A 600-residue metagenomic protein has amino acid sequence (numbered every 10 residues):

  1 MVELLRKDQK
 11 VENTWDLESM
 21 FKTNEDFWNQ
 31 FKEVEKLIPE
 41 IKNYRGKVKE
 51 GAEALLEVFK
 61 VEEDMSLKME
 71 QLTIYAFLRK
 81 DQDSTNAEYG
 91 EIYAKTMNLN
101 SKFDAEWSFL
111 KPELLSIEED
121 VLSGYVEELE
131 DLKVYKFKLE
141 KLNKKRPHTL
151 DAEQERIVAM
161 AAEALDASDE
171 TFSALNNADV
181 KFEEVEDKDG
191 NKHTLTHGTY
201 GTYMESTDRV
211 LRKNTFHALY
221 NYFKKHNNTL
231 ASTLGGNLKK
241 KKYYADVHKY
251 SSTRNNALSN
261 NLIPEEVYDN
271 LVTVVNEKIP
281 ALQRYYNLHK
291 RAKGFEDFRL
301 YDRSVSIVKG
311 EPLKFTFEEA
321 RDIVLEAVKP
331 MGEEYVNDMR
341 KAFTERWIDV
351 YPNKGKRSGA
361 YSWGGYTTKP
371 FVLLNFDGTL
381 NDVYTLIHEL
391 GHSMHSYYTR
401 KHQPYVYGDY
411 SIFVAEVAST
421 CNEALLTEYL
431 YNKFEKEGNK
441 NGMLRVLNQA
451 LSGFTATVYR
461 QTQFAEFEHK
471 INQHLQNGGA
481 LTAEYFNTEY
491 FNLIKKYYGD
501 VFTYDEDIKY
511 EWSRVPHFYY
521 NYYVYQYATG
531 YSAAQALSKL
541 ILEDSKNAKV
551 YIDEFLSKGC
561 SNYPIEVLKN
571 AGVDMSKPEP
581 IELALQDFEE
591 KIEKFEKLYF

Functional and structural regions predicted by a protein language model:
M1-G310, K597-F600: A well-structured
K7-V11, K22, L110, L114-I117 (+14 more regions): C-terminal, non-catalytic "cap/extension" segments appended to globular domains
E33, L37, K68, E106 (+21 more regions): Generic, well-ordered alpha-helical scaffold segments in large soluble proteins
K188-E205, S304-S306, L313-I387, G391-S396: Active-site-adjacent "gating/activation" loops or surface patches in catalytic cores
Y250-S251, N255, D297-L300, S358-K369 (+3 more regions): Active-site-adjacent bridging/hinge elements
F371-N375, H402-I412, V446-G453, N472-H474 (+1 more regions): Short beta-alpha connecting loops at secondary-structure transitions that line or flank enzyme active sites
Y384, S396-T420: Post-HEXXH active-site segment of zinc metalloproteases
Y410-K440, A450-S452, A456, G530: Post-HExxH zinc-binding segment in Zn-dependent metallohydrolases
